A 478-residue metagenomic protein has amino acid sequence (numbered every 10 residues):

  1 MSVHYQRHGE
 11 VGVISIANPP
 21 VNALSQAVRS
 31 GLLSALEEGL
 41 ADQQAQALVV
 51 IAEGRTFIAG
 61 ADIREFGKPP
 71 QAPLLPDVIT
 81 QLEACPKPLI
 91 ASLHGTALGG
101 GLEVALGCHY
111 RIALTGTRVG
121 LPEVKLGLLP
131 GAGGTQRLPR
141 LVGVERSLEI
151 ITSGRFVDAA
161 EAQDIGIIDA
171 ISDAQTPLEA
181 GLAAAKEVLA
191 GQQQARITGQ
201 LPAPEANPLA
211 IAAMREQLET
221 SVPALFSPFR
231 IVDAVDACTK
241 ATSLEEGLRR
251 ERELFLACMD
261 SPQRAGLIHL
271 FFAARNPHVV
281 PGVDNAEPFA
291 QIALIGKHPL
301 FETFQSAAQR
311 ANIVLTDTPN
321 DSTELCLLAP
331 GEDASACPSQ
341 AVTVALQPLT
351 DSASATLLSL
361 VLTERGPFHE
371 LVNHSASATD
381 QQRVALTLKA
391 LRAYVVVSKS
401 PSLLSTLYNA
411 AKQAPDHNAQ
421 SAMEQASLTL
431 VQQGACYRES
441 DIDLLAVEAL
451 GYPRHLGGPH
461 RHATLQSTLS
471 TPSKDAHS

Functional and structural regions predicted by a protein language model:
M1-S15, A59, E103-G107, T152-R252 (+2 more regions): Amphipathic alpha-helical segments at domain termini/boundaries
G9-A17, A27-P69, T80-H94, L114-R118: A structural preference for short, pocket-lining loop segments at secondary-structure junctions
I63-G95, G134-Q136, L141, R264-D284: An acidic, glycine-rich surface segment that forms the CoA-thioester-binding/catalytic face of crotonase-fold enzymes
Q81-P86, I90-Q200, R365-F368, H374-R383 (+2 more regions): Crotonase-fold acyl-CoA enzyme core
V157-A159, E302-R310, T350-L357, L362-S400 (+2 more regions): Internal alpha-helical scaffold of NAD(P)-dependent oxidoreductase catalytic cores
N207-A213, V222-F229, A234, L267 (+2 more regions): C-terminal substrate-binding/catalytic lobe of Rossmann-fold NAD(P)-dependent oxidoreductases
G282-Q309: Glycine-rich adenosine-cofactor-binding loop
Q309-E324, D333: Short acidic low-complexity segments
